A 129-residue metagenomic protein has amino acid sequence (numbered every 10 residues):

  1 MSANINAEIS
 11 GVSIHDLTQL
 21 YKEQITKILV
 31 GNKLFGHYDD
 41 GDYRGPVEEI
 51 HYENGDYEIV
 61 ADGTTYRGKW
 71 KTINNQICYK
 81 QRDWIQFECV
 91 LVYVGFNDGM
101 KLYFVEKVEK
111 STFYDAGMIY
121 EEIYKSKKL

Functional and structural regions predicted by a protein language model:
S2-R67, Q76-L129: Lipid interaction determinants
I73: Long, charged/polar, surface-exposed segments that mediate recognition or autoinhibition
